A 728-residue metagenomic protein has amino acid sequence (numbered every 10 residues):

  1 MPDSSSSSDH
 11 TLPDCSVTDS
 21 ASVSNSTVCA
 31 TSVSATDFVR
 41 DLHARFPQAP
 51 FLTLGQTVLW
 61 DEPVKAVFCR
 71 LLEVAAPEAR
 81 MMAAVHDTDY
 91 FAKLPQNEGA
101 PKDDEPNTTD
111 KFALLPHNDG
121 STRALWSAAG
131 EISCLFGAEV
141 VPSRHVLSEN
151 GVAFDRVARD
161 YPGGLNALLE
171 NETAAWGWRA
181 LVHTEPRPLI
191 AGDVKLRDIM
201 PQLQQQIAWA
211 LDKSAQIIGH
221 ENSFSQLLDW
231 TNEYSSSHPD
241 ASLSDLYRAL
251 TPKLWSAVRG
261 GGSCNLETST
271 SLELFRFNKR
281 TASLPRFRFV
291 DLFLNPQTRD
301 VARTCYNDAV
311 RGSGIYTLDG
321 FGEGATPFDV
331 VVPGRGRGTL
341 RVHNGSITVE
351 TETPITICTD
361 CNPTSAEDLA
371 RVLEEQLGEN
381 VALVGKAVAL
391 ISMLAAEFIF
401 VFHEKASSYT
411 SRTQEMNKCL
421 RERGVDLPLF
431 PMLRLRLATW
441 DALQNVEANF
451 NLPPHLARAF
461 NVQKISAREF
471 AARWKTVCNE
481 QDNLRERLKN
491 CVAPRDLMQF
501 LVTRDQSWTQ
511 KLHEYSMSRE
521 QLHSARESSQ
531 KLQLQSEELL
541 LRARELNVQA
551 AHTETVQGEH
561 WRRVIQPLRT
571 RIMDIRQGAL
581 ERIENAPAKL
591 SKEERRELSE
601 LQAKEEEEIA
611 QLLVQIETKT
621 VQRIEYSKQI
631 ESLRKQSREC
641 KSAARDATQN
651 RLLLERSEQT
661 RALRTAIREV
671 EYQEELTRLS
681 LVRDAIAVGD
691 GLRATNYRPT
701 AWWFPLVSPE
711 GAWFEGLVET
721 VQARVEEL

Functional and structural regions predicted by a protein language model:
P2, D9-N232, R412-L420, R678-L728: Trp/Phe/Arg-rich N-terminal binding region typifying the photolyase-homology
D19, N25-A35, E170-I199, N307-K386 (+3 more regions): Active-site cores of enzymes that catalyze phosphoryl transfer or operate on phosphate-rich substrates
Q48-Q56, W230-H238, I391-F402: Glycine- and acidic
A79-S127, L390, A406-N479: Catalytic or ion-translocation cores adjacent to nucleophile or general acid/base/metal-coordination motifs in diverse
T231-I357, N696-T700, V707-E710, F714-Q722: Extended, H/D-rich, highly charged conserved domains that either
D368-L427: Secondary-structure-rich domain cores
E514-S632, Q636-R645: Extended alpha-helical coiled-coil "stalk/arm" regions that act as elongated linkers or oligomerization scaffolds
S627, E631-F704: Coiled-coil termination/hinge junctions
